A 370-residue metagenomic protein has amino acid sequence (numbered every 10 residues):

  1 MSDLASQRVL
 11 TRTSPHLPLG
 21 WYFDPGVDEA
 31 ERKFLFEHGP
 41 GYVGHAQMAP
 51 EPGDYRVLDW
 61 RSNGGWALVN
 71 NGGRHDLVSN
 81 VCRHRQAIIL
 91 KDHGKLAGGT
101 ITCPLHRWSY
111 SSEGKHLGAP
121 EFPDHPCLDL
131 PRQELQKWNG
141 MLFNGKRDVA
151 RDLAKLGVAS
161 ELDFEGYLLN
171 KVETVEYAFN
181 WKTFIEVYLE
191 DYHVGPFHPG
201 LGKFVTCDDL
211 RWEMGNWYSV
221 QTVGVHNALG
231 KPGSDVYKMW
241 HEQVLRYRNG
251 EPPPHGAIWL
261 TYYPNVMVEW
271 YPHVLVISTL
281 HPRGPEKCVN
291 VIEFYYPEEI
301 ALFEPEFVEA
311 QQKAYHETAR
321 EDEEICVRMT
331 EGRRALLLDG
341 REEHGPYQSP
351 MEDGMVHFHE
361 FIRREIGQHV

Functional and structural regions predicted by a protein language model:
M1, A5-L19, E165-Y167: Short, contiguous pre-domain boundary segments
L19, F23-D24, E37-H38, H45 (+6 more regions): Generic structural "secondary-structure junction" signal
W21-R61, A67: Non-catalytic accessory segments flanking enzyme active sites
F23, R74, A314: Conserved acidic
F36-P40, A87, H193: Generic structural signal for secondary-structure transition and capping sites
H38-V43, P50-E51, K115-E121, W259-P264: Short Pro/Gly-enriched beta-strand edge/turn motifs at strand-loop
M48-R147, A154: Rieske [2Fe-2S] iron-sulfur-binding domain
V69, S79-N80, E134-Q136, M141-F143 (+1 more regions): C-terminal catalytic domain of Rieske-type non-heme iron oxygenases
